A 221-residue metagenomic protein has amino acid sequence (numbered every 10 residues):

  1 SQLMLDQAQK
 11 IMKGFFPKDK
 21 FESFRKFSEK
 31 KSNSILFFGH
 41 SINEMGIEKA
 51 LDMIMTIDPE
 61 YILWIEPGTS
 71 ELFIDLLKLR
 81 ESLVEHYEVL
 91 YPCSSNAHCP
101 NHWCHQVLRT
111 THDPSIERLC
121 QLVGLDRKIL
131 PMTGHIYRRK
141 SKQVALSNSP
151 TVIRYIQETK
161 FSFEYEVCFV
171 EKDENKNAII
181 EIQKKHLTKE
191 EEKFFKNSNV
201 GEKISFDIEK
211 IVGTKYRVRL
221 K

Functional and structural regions predicted by a protein language model:
S1-K26: Class I SAM-dependent methyltransferase SAM/SAH-binding core
N33-E48, G68-T69: A short SAM/SAH-binding and catalytic strip from SAM-dependent methyltransferases
N43, P67-L72, S94-A97: Short "lid" loop at the C-terminus of a central beta-strand within the Rossmann-like core of SAM-dependent
E44-D58, D75: A short, conserved alpha-helix within the catalytic core of class I
D58-E71, L90-Y91: Conserved beta-strand signature within the Rossmann-like core of class I S-adenosyl-L-methionine
Y87-K142: Class I S-adenosyl-L-methionine
L119-K221: C-terminal lobe and adjacent flexible extensions of AdoMet/dcAdoMet transferase-like proteins
